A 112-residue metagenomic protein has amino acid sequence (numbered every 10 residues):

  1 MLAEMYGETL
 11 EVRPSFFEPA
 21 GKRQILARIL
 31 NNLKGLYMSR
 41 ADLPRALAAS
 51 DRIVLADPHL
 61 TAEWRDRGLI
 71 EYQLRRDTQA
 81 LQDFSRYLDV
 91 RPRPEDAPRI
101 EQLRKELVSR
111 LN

Functional and structural regions predicted by a protein language model:
M1-N112: A structural boundary/capping signal
